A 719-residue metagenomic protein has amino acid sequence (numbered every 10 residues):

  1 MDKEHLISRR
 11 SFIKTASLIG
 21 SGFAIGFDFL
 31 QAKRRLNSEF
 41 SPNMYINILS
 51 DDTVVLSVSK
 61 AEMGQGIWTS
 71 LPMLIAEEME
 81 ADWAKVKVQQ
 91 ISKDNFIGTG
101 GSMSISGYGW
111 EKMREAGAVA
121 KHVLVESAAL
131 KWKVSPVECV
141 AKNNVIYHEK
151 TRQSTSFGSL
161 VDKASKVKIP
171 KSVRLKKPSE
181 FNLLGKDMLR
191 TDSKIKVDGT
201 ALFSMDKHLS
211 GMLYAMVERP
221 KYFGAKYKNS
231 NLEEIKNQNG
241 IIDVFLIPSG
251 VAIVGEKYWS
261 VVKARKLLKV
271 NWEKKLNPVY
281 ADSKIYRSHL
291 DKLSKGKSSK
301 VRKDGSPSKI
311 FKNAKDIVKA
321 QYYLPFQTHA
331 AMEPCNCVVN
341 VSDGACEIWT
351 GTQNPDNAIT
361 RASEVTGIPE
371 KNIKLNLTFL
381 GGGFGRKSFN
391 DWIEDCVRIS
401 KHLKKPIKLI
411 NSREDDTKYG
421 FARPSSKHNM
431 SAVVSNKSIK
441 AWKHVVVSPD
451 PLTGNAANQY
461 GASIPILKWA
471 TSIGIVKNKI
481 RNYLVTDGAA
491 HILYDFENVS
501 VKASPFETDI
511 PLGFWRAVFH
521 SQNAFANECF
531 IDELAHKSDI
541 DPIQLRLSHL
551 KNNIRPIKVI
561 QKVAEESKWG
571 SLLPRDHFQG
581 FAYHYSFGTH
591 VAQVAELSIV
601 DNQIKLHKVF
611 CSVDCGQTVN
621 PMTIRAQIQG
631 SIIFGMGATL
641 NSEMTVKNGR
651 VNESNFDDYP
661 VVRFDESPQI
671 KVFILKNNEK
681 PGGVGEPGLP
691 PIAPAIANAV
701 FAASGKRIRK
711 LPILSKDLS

Functional and structural regions predicted by a protein language model:
D2-I25, K33-S719: Cofactor-binding beta-sheet edge motifs in enzyme active sites
